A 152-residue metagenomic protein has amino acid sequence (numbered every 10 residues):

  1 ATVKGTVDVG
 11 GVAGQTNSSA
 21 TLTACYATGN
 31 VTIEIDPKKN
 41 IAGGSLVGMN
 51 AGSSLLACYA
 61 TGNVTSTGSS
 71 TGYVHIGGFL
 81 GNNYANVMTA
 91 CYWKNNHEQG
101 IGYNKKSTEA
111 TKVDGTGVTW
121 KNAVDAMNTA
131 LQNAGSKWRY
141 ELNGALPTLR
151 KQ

Functional and structural regions predicted by a protein language model:
A1-Q152: Predominantly extracellular beta-rich ligand-binding scaffolds that present long acidic/polar faces for carbohydrate
